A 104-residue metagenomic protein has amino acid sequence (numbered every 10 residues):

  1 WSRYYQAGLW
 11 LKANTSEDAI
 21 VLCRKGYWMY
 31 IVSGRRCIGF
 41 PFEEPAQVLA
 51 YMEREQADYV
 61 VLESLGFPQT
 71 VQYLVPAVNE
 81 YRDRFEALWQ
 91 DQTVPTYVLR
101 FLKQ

Functional and structural regions predicted by a protein language model:
W1, I38, P45: Flexible, glycine- and charge-enriched loops at secondary-structure boundaries
W1-R24: Membrane-embedded, lumen/periplasm-facing catalytic core of multi-pass transferases that use lipid-linked donors
R3, A7, K25, V48 (+1 more regions): Stable alpha-helical elements in mature extracytoplasmic
L11, M29, V60: Hydrophobic, well-ordered secondary-structure elements that form the walls of internal hydrophobic environments
I20-F42: Mobile, glycine- and charge-enriched loop segments and immediately flanking short secondary-structure elements within
V32, P45-K103: Periplasmic/luminal catalytic loop of GT-C fold multi-pass membrane glycosyltransferases that transfer sugars from
